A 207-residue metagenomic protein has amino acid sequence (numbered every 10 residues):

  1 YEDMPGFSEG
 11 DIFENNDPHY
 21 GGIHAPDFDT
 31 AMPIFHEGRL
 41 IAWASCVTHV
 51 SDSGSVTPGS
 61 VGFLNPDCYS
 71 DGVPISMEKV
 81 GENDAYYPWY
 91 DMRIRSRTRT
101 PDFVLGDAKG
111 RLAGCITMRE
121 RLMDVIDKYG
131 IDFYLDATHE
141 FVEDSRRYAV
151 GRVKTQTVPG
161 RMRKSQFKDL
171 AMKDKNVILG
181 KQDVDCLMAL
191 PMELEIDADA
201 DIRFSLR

Functional and structural regions predicted by a protein language model:
Y1-D17: Regulatory sensory and allosteric helical modules in signal-transduction proteins and certain transcription factors
E14-D17, A25-A31: GAF sensory domains
D27-E37, S45, P191-E195: A short, hydrophobic, proline-anchored segment that marks a local hinge/packing element in signaling and regulatory
L40-R95: Gly/Pro-rich active-site capping loops and adjacent beta-alpha segments that organize cofactor/substrate pockets
D71-G151: N-terminal leader/propeptide and maturation segments of large enzyme subunits in energy/redox metabolism and hydrolases
T117-D201: Accessory "access/gating" subregions that flank catalytic or transport cores
